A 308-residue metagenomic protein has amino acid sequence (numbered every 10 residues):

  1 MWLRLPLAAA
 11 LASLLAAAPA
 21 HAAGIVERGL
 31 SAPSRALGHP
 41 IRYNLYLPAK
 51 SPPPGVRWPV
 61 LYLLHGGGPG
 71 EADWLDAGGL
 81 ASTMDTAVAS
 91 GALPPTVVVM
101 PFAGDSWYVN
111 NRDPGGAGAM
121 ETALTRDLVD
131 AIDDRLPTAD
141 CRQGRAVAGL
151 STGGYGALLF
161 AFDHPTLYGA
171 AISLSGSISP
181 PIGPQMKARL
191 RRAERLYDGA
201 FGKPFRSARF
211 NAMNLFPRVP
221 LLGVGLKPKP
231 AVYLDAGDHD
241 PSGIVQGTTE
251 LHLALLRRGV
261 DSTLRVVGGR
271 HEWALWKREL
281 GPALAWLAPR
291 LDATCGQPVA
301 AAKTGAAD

Functional and structural regions predicted by a protein language model:
P6-A17: Bacterial N-terminal signal peptides
A22-D308: Non-catalytic cap/lid and distal C-terminal segments of serine-dependent acyl enzymes
